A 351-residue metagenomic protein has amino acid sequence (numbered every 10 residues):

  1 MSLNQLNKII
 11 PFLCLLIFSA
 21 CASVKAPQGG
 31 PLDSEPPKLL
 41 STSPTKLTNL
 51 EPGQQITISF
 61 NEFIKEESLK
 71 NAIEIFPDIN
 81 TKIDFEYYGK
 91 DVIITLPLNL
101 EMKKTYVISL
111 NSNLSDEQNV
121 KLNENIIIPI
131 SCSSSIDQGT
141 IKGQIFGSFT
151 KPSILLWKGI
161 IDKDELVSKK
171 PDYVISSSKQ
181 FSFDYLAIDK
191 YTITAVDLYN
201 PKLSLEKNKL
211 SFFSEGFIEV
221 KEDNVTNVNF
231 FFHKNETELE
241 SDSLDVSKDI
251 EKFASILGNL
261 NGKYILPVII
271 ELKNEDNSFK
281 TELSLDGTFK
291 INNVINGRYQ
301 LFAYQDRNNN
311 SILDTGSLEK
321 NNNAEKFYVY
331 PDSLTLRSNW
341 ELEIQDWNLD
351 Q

Functional and structural regions predicted by a protein language model:
M1-C21: Sec-dependent bacterial lipoprotein signal peptides
C21-T194, K207-E215, E271-S278, E282-L285: Acidic, low-complexity Ser/Thr/Gly/Pro-rich repeat segments typical of extracellular/periplasmic and surface-exposed
C21-T42, I136-G139, N224-T226, H233-I250 (+1 more regions): Sec-dependent signal peptide cleavage junction
V107-S134, V220-K248: Short, structured interface segments
E124-N125, L198-E238, R307-E343: Structured interaction patches on ligand/partner-binding surfaces of diverse proteins
Q144-S153, F253, L257-V268: Structural motif
D162-Q180, D184, E215-F217, N227-D242 (+3 more regions): Membrane-topology and secretion signals of cell-surface/extracellular proteins
S177-N200, D286-N308: Short Pro-Gly-centered beta-turn/loop motif in secreted/extracellular proteins
